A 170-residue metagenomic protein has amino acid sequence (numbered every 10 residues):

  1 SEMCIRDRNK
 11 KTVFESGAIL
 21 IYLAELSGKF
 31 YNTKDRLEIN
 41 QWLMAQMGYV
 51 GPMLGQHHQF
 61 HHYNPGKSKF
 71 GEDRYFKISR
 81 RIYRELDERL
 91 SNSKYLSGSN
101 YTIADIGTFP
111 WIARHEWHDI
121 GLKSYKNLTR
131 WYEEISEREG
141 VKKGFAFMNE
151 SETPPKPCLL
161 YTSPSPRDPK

Functional and structural regions predicted by a protein language model:
S1, R6-K77, D87: GST-like domain detector, emphasizing the conserved glutathione-binding G-site in the N-terminal thioredoxin-like
E2-I5, Y161-K170: Single conserved hydrophobic/aromatic residue that forms the stacking wall/gate of nucleotide- or nucleobase-binding
R6, I19, L86, D105 (+1 more regions): Residue-level signal for nonpolar/aromatic packing positions in well-ordered secondary structure
N32, R74, D119-Y125: Structural helix-adjacent loops and short alpha-helical linkers that scaffold large soluble proteins
N32-E38, W42, S93-A104: All-alpha amphipathic helical-bundle segments outside canonical DNA-binding/catalytic cores that form hydrophobic
L54, H58, L96-G121, Y132-I135: GST superfamily/GST-like fold recognition
E88-S99, E139-G144: Surface-exposed helix-capping loop/turn segments at secondary-structure junctions
E152-S163: Acidic/histidine-enriched, glycine/proline-rich intrinsically disordered or flexible terminal extensions
